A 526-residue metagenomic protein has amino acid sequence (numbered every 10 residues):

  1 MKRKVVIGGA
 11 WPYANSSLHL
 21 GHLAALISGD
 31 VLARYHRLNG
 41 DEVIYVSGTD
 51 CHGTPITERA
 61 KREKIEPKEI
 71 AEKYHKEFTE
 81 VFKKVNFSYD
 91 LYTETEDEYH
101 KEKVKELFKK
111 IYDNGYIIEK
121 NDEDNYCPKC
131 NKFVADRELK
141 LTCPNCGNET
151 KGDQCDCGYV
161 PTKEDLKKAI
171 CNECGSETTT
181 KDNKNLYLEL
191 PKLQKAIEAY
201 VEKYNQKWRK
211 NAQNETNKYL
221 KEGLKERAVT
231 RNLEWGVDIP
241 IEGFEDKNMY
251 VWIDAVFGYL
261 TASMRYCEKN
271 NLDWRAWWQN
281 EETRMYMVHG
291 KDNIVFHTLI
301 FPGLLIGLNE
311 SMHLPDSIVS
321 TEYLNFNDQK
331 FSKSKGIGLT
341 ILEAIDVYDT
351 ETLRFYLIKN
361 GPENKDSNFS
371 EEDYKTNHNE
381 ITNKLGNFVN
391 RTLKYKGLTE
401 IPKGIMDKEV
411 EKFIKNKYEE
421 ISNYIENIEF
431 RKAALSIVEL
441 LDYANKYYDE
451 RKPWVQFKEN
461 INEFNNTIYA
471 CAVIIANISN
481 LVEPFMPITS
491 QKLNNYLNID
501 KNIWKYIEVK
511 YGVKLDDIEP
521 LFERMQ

Functional and structural regions predicted by a protein language model:
M1-G40, I44-S47, Y99-E102, I170-L398 (+1 more regions): Structured secondary-structure scaffolds
M1-K4, I44, G48, K120-C130 (+4 more regions): Basic, alpha-helical terminal appendages of large translation-related enzymes
M1-Y200: N-terminal, positively charged nucleic-acid-binding surface of large information/translation enzymes
G9-A10, T54-A60, F87, N364-E372 (+2 more regions): A short small-residue
K103-K110, A255-G258, K384-K394, E420 (+3 more regions): Alpha-helical scaffold segments in carbohydrate-active enzymes
K109-K110, N114, I118-E119, H378-K384 (+2 more regions): Structured, non-catalytic alpha/beta "coupling" segments that mediate domain-domain communication and provide generic
R137-E149, F331, N368-I381, N416-L435: Extended, non-catalytic structural segments that build the interaction scaffolds of large macromolecular assemblies
I294, F301, E363-N364, S370 (+4 more regions): Active-site-proximal binding-pocket segments
